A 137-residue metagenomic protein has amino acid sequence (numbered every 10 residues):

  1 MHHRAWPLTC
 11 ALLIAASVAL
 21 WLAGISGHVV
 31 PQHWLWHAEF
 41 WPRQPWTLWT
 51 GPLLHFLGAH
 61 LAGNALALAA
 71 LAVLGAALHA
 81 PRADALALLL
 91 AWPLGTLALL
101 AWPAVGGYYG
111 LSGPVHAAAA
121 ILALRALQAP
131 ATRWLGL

Functional and structural regions predicted by a protein language model:
M1-L13: N-terminal membrane topogenic signal
H2-R4, A76-A83, A126-W134: Membrane-interface helix-boundary motifs at transmembrane edges
C10, A19-L22, A129-L137: Contiguous hydrophobic segments
A11-L86, P93-T96, L100-Y108: N-terminal TM1-TM2 helical hairpin plus the immediately adjacent luminal interfacial "cap"
R82-A91, Y109-H116, R133-L137: Cytoplasmic-side transmembrane-helix entry/capping segments in multi-pass membrane proteins
A91-W92, T96, A117, I121: Small-residue faces within membrane-embedded alpha-helices
G106-Q128: Specific transmembrane alpha-helix
